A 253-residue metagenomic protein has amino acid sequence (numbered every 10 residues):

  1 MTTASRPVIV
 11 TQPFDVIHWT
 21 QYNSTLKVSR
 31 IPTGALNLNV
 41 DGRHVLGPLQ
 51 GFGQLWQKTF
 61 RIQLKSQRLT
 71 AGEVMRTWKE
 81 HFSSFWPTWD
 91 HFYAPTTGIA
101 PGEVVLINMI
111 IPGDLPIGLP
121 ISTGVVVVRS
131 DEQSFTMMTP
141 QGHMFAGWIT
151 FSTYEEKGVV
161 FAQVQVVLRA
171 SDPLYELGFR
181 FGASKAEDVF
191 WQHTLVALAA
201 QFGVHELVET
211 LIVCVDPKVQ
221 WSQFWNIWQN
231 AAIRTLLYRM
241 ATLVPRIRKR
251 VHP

Functional and structural regions predicted by a protein language model:
M1-D114, L236-P253: Hydrophobic ligand-binding cavity/cleft-lining segments
I62, M109, R129, T153-E155 (+1 more regions): Hydrophobic side chains in beta-strands
R76-S84, E155-G158, V196, A200: Short, intrinsically disordered, mixed-charge
D114-L119, A170-L174: Short, cysteine-centered beta-strand-loop-beta hairpins and adjacent loop/turn segments enriched in charged/polar
P116-K157: Hydrophobic-ligand binding "helix-grip"
Q141-A186: Beta-strand/loop substructures that line and gate deep hydrophobic ligand-binding cavities in soluble
L177-V215: A conserved amphipathic terminal alpha-helix motif
A199-L237: Short, highly charged C-terminal tails/helix-capping segments
